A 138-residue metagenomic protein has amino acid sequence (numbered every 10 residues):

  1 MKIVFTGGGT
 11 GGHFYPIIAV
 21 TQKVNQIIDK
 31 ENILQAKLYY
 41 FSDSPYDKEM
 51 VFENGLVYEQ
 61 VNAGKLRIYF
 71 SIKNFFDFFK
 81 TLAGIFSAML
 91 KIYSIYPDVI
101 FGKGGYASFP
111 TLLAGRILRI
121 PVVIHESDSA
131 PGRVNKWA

Functional and structural regions predicted by a protein language model:
I3-G8, E31-F78: Conserved nucleotide-sugar phosphate-binding/catalytic loop shared by glycosyltransferases and other
V4, Y39, I100-F101, V123: Structural detector of well-ordered beta-strand residues that form the stable sheet scaffold of enzyme domains
T10-G11, G105-A107, S129-R133: Residue-level detector of alpha-helix initiation sites
H13-I27: Short amphipathic alpha-helix
E31, L118-A138: Active-site-proximal region of nucleotide-activated glycan assembly enzymes, centered on histidine/acidic-rich loops
P45-E49, V99-L118: An aromatic- and histidine-rich active-site surface loop
Q60-K65, K103, I124-D128: Short beta->alpha connector loops at strand-helix junctions that form conserved, small/polar/Pro-enriched
R67-V99, I117: An amphipathic, basic-hydrophobic alpha-helix
